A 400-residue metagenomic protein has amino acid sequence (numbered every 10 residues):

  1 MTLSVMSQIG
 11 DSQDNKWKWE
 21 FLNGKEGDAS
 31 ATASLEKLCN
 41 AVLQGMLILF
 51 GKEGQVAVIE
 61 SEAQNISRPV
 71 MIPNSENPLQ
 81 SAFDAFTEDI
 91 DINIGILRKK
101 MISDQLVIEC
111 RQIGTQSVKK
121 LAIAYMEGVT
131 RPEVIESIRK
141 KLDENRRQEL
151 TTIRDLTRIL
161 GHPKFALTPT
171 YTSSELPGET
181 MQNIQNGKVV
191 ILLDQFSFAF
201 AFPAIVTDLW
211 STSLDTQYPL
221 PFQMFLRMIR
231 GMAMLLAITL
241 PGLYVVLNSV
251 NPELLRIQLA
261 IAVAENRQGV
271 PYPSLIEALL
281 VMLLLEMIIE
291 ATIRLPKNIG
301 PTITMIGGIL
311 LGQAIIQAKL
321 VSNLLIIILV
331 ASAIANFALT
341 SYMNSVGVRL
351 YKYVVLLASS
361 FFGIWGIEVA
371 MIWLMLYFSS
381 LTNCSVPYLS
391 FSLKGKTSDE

Functional and structural regions predicted by a protein language model:
M1-T239, L254-I257, Y377-E400: Membrane-embedded alpha-helical signal segments
G45, S81, A85, D104 (+7 more regions): Glycine-centered flexibility sites
A204-T340, N344-Y353: Transmembrane alpha-helical segments that form the functional core of multipass membrane systems
N323-E400: Hydrophobic alpha-helical transmembrane segments of membrane transport and translocation systems, primarily multi-pass
